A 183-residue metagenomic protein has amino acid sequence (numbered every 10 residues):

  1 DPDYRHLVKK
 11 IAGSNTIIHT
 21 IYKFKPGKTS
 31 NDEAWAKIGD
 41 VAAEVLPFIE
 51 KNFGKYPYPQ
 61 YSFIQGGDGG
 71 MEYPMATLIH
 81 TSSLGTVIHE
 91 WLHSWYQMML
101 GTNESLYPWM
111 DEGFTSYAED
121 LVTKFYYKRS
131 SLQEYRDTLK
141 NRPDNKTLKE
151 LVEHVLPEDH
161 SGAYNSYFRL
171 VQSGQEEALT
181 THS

Functional and structural regions predicted by a protein language model:
D1-I88, Y117, N165, E176-E177: Hydrophobic helix-coil surface modules that form long, contiguous segments used for peptide/substrate interaction
I49, G85-G101, E112-S116, D120: Active-site recognition of the HExxH zinc-binding catalytic motif
F53-Y56, Y96, L100, Y126-Y127: A broad structural signal for alpha-helix termini and local helix breaks/kinks
P59-G66, M71, G101-D120, F125: Post-HEXXH active-site segment of zinc metalloproteases
L78-H80, Q97-S105: Short helix/strand-bridging catalytic loops that position acidic/His residues to coordinate divalent metals and engage
E112, S116-S183: Acidic/His/Gly-enriched intrinsically disordered linker/tail segments that often contain short helix/coil "MoRF-like"
